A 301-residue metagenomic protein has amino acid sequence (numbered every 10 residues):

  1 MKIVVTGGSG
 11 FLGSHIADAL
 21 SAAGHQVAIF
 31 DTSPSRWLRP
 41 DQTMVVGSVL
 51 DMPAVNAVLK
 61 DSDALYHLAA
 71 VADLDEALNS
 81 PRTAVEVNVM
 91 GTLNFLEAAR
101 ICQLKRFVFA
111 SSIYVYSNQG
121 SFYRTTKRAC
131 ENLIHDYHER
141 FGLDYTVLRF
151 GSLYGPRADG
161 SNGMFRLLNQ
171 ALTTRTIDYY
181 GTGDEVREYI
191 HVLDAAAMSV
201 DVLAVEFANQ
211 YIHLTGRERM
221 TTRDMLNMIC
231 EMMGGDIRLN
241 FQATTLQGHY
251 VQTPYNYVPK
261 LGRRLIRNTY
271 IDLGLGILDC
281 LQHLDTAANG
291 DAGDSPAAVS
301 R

Functional and structural regions predicted by a protein language model:
I3-A22: N-terminal Rossmann NAD(P)H-binding glycine-rich loop of SDR-like oxidoreductase domains
T6, F30, L65-L68, F107-I113 (+1 more regions): SDR active-site strand-loop-helix element
R36, V49-E86: NAD(P)H-binding glycine-rich loop region in Rossmannoid oxidoreductase-like domains and their noncatalytic homologs
D41-D51: Rossmann-fold cofactor-recognition segment
V71-D75, I113-G120, G151-Y154: Active-site segment of SDR-like NAD(P)-dependent oxidoreductases
E86, M90-Y123: Conserved Rossmann-fold NAD(P)-dependent oxidoreductase catalytic core, especially the SDR/UDP-sugar
F122-R124, R128, N132-R187, V192-A197 (+2 more regions): NAD(P)-dependent short-chain dehydrogenase/reductase
L172-R175, Y179-R301: C-terminal substrate-binding subdomain of Rossmann-fold SDR/epimerase-dehydratase oxidoreductases
